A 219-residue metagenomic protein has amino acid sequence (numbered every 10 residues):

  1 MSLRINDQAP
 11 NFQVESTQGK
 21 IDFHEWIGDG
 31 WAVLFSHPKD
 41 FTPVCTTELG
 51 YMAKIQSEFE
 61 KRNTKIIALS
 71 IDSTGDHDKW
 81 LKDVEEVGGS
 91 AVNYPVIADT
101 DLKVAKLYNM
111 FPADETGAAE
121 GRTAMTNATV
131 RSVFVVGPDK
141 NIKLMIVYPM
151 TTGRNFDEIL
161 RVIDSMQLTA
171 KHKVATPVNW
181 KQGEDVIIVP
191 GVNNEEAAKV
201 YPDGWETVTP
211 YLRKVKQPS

Functional and structural regions predicted by a protein language model:
M1-S219: Chalcogenol-based redox active-site neighborhoods
